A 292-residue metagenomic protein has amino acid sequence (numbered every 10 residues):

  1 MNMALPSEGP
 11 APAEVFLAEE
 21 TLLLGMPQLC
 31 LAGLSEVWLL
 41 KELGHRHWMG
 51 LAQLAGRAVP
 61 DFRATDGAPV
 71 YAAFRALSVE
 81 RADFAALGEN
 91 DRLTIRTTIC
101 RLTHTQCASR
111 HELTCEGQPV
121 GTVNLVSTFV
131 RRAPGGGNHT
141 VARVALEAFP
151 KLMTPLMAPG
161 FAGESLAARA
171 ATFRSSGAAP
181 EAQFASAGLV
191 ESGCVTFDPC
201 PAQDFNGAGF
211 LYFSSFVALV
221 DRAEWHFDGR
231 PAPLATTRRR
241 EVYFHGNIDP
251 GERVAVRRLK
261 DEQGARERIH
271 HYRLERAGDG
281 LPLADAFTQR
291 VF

Functional and structural regions predicted by a protein language model:
M1-T94, L102, V220-E224, D228 (+1 more regions): Hydrophobic, proline/glycine-rich low-complexity stretches
M1-W38, T105, Q118, V130-A208 (+1 more regions): Non-catalytic linker/capping segments at the edges of enzyme domains
E80-D83, R92-R96, E241-Y243, A255-R257: Conserved interaction-surface patches within small, structured recognition/assembly domains
F84-A167, I248-P250, K260-F292: HotDog/MaoC-like acyl-thioester-processing domains
A178-H271, G280-P282: Acidic/His-leaning functional-site neighborhoods
